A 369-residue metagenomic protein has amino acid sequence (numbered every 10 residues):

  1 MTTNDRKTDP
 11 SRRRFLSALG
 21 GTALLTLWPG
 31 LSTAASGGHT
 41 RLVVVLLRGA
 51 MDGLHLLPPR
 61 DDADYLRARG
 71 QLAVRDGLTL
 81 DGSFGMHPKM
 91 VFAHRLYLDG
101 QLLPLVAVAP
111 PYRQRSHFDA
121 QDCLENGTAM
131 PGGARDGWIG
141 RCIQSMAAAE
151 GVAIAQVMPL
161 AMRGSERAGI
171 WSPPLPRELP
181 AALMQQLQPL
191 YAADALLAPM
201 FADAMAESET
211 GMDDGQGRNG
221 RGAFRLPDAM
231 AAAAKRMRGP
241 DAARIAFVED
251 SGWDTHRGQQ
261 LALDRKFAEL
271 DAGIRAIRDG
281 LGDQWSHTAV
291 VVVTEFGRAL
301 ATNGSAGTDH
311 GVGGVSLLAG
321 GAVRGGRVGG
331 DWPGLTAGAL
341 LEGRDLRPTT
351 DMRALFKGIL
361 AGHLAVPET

Functional and structural regions predicted by a protein language model:
T2, G20-P88, F92-D99: Intrinsic-disorder/low-complexity recognition with aromatic hotspots
T3-A23: N-terminal secretory signal peptides and thylakoid transit peptides that target proteins across membranes
G38-L42, D99-L102, A148-A149, D241-R244 (+1 more regions): Loop/turn elements at helix/coil->beta-strand transitions in domains of secreted/extracellular proteins
T40-M51, A93, R244-D250, I274 (+2 more regions): Beta-strand elements within well-structured catalytic alpha/beta cores of enzymes that handle phosphate/sulfate esters
V44-L46, H55, L103-V106, G151-A153 (+3 more regions): Structural recognition of the beta-strand scaffold that forms the well-ordered cores of secreted hydrolase catalytic
P58, G70-V91, T255-T369: Feature marks hydrolase-like catalytic cores characterized by long aromatic- and Gly/Pro-rich stretches
F84-P180: Extracytoplasmic mature domains of secreted/periplasmic and thylakoid-lumen proteins
L183-G280: Anion-binding catalytic surfaces of enzymes that hydrolyze or transfer phosphate/sulfate esters
